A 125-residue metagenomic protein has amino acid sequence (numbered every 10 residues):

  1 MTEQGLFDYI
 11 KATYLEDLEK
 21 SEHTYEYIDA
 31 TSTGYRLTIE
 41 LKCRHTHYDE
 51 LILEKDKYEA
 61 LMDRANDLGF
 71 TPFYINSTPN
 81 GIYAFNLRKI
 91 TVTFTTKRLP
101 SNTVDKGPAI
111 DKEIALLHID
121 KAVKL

Functional and structural regions predicted by a protein language model:
M1-T24, D67, I82: Acidic-basic catalytic patches of nuclease active cores, encompassing PD-(D/E)XK and other metal-cofactor nuclease
F7, Y58-A65: Short amphipathic alpha-helical segments and helix-helix/interface helices
H23, K42-R44, S77: Histidine- and/or cysteine-centered catalytic micro-motif in compact active-site loops
E26-I28: Short beta-strand or tight-loop elements that sit immediately N-terminal to catalytic metal-binding acidic residues
A30-H47: Conserved catalytic cores of phosphodiester-cleaving nucleases, focusing on short active-site segments
H45-Y58: Active-site-adjacent loop/helix micro-motif of nuclease/hydrolase catalytic cores
A65-I90: Nucleic-acid nuclease catalytic cores
Y83-L125: Intrinsically disordered, low-complexity terminal regions enriched in charged/polar residues
